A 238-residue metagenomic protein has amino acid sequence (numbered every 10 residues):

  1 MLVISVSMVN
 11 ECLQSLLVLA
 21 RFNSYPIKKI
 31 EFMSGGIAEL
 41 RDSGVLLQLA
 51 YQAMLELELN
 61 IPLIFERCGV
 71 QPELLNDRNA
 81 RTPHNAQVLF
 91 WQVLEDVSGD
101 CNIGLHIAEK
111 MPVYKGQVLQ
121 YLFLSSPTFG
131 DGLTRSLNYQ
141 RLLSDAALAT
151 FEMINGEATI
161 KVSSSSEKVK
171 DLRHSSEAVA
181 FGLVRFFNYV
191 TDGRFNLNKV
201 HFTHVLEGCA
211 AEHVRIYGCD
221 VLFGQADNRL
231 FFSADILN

Functional and structural regions predicted by a protein language model:
I4-I160, V179: N-terminal low-complexity or simple alpha-helical regulatory segments that function as activation/interaction modules
F129-N238: Alpha-helical bundle regulatory/interaction domains
